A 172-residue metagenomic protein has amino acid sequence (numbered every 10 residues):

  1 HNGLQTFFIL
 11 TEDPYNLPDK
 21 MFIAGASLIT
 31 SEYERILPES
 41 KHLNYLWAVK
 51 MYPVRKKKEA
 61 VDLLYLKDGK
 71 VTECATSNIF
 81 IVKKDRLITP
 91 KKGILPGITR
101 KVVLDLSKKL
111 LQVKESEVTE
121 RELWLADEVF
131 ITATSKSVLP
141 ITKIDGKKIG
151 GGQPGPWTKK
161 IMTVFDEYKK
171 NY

Functional and structural regions predicted by a protein language model:
H1-Y172: Helix-start/capping segments and mature chain N-termini
